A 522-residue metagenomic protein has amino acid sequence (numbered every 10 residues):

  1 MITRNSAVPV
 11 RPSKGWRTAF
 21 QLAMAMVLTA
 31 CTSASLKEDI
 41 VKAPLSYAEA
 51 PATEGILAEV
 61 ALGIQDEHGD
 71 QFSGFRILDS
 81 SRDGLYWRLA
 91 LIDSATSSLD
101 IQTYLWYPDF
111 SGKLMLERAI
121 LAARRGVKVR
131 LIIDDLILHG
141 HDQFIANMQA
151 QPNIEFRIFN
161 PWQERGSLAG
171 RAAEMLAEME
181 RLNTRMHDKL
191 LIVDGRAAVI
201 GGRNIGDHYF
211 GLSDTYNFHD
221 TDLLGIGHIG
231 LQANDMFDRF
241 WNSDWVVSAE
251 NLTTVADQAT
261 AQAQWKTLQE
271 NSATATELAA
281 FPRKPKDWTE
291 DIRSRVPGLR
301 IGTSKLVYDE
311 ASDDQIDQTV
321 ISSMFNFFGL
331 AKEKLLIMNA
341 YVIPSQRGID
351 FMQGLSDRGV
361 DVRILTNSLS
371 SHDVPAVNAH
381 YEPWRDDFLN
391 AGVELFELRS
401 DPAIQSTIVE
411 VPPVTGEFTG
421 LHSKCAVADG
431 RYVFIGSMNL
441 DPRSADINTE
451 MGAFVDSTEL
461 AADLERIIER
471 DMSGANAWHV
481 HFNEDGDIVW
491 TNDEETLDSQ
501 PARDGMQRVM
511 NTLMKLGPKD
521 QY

Functional and structural regions predicted by a protein language model:
R4-F20: Bacterial N-terminal signal peptides that target proteins for export
A19-A30: Bacterial N-terminal signal peptides
C31-K189, V193-Y522: Charged, low-complexity intrinsically disordered terminal segments
